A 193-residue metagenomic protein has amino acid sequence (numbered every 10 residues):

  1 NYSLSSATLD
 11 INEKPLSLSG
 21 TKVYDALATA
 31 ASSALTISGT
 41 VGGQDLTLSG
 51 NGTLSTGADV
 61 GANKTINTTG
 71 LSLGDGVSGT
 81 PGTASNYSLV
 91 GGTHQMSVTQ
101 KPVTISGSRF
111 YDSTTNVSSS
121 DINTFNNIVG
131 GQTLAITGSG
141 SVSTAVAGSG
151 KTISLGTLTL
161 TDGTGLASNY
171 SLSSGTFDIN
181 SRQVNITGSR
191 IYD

Functional and structural regions predicted by a protein language model:
N1-Y192: Short loop/turn motifs that initiate or flank beta-strands
